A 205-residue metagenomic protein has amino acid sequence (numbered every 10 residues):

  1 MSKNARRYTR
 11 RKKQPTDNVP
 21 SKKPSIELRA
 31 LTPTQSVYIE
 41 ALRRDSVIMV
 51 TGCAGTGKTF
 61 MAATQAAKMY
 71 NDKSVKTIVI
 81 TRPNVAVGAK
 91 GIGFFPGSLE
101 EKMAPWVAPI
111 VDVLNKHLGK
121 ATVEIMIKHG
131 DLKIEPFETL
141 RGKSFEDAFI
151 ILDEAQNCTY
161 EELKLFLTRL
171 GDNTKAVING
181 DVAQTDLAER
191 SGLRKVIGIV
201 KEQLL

Functional and structural regions predicted by a protein language model:
S2-N4, Y8-R10, P15-R29, P33-L152 (+1 more regions): Conserved helicase motor core of SF1/SF2 NTP-dependent helicases
